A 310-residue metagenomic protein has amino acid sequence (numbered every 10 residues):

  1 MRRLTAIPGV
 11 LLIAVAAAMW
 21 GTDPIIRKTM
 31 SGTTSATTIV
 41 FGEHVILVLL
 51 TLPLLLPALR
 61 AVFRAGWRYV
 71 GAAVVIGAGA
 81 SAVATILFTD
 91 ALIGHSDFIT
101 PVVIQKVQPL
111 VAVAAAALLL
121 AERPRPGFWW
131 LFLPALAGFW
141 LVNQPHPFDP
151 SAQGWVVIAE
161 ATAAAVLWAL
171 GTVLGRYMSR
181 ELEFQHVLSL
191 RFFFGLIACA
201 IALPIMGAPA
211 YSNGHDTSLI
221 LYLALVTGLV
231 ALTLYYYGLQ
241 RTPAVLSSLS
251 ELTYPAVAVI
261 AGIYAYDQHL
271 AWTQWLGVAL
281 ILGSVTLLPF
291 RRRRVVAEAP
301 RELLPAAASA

Functional and structural regions predicted by a protein language model:
M1-F41, A78, I86-L87, P150-Y177 (+1 more regions): Glycine-/small-residue-enriched transmembrane alpha-helix faces in small-molecule transporters and effluxers
T5-G9, T33-F41, F63-G71, Q144-L167 (+2 more regions): Juxtamembrane helix-entry segments on the extracytoplasmic side of multipass membrane proteins
A17, I39-G42, P101-V107, L174-L196 (+1 more regions): Helix-helix packing/entry segments at the starts of transmembrane helices
D23, A58-I99, Q105, L141 (+1 more regions): Specific transmembrane alpha-helical segments of multi-pass solute transporters/efflux pumps, especially DMT/EamA
M30, I39, E43, A91-L92 (+8 more regions): Hydrophobic/aromatic residues within transmembrane alpha-helices of multi-pass small-molecule transporters
G32-V83, P109-A116, V166-G171, L188-G207 (+2 more regions): Transmembrane alpha-helices of multi-pass small-molecule transport proteins
T51, A115, G127-H146, I197-C199 (+3 more regions): Hydrophobic transmembrane alpha-helices of multi-pass small-molecule transport proteins
V102-Q105, A121-L141, S151-V157, N213-G214 (+2 more regions): Loop-to-transmembrane alpha-helix entry segments
